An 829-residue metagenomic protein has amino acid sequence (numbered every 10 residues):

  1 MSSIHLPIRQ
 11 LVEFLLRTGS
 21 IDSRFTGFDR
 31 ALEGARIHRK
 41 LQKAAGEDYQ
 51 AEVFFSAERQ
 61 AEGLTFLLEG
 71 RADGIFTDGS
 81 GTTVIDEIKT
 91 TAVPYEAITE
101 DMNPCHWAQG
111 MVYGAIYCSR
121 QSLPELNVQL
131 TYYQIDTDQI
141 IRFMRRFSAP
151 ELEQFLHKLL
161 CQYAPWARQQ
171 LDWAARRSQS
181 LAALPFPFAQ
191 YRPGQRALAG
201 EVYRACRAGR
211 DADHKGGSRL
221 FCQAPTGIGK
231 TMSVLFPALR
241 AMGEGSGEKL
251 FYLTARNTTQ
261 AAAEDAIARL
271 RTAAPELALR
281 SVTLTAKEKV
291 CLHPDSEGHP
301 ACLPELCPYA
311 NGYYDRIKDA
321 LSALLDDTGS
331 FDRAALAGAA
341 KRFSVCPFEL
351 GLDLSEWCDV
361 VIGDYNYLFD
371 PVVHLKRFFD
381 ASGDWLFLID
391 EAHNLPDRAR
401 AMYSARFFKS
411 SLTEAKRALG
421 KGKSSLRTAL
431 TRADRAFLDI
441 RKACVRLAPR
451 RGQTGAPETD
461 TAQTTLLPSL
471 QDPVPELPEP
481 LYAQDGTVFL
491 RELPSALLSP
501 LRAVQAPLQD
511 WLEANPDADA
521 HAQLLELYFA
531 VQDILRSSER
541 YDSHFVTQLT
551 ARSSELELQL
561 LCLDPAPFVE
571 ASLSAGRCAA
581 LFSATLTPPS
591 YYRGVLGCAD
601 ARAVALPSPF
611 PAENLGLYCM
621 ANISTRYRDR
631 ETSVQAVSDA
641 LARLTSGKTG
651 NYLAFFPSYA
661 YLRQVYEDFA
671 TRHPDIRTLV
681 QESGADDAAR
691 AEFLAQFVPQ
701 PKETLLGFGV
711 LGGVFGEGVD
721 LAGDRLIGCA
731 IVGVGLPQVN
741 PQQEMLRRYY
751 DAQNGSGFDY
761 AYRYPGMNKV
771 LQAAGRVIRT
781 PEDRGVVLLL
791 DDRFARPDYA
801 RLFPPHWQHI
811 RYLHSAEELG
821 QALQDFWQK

Functional and structural regions predicted by a protein language model:
M1-T82, A108: Metal-dependent nuclease catalytic cores that hydrolyze phosphodiester bonds in DNA/RNA, characterized by
A57-Q154: Mg2+/Mn2+-dependent nuclease catalytic core
W173-Q223: Conserved pre-motif I regulatory segment
S178, P185, H214, S246-V361 (+7 more regions): A substrate-engagement module of RecA-like helicase motors
V234, R240, A261, F343-V360 (+3 more regions): Signature of the SF2 helicase/ATPase Hel1-core->accessory helical subdomain module
L336-V361, P371-F378, V504-S624, T632-V634 (+3 more regions): A contiguous, basic/glycine-rich beta-loop/short-helix subdomain that forms a polymer-engagement track
A621-T632, S683-F794: Conserved RecA-like P-loop NTPase helicase motor core
P657-E682: Conserved helicase motor "Helicase C" RecA-like lobe of SF1/SF2 P-loop NTPases
